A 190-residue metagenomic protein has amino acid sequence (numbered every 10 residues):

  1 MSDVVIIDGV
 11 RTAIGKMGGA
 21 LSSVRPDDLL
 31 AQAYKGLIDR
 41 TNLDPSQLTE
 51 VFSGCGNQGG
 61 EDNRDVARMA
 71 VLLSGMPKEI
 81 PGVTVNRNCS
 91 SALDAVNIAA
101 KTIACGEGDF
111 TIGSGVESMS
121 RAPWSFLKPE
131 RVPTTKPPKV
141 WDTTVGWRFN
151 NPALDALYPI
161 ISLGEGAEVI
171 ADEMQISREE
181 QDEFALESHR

Functional and structural regions predicted by a protein language model:
M1-S2, K16-Q47, G60-R64, V71-R190: Acyl-thioester C-C bond-transforming condensing/cleaving domain
V10-I14: Short polar catalytic/cofactor-binding loops
Q47-G54: Short glycine-rich phosphate-binding loop at a beta-alpha junction
